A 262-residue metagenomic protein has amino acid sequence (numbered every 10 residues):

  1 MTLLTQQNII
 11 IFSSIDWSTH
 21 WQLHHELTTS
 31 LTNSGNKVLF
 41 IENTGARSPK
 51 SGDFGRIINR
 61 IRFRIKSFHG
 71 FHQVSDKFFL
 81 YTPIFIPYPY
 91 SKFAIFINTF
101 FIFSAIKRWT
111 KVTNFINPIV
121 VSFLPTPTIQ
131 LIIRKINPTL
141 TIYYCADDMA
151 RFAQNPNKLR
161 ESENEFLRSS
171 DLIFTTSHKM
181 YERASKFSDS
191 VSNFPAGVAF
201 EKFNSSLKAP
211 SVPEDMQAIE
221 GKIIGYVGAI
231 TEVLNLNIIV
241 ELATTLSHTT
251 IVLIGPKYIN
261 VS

Functional and structural regions predicted by a protein language model:
M1-F63, A243-L246, T250: N-terminal subdomain of nucleotide-sugar transferases
L27, S104-K111, K135, P156-I173: Membrane-proximal helix-turn-helix segments that form the acceptor-binding/catalytic region of lipid-linked
L39, S169-S177, S192, G225: A short beta-strand/loop micro-motif in the catalytic core of glycosyltransferases that engages the nucleotide-sugar
K50-V112: A conserved catalytic-core segment of Leloir-type glycosyltransferases
I95-F100, A199-S262: Conserved catalytic-core segment of nucleotide-activated headgroup transferases in glycan assembly
T99-F103, P118-I136: An aromatic- and histidine-rich active-site surface loop
I129, Y144-P156: A short, histidine- and acid-enriched strand-loop-helix "catalytic/donor-clamping" loop that lines the nucleotide-sugar
K179, F194-G197, S206: Carbohydrate-associated surface elements
